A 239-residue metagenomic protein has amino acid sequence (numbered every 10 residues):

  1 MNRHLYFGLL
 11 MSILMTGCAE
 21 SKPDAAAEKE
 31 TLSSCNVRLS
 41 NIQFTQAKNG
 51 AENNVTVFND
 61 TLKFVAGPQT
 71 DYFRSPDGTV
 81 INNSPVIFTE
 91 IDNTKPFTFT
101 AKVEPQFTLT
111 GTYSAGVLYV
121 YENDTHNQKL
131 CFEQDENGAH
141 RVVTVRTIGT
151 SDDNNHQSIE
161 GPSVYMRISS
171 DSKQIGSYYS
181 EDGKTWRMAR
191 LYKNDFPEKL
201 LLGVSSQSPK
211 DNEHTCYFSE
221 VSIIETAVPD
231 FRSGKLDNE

Functional and structural regions predicted by a protein language model:
M1-N2, S21: Generic cytosolic/nucleocytoplasmic N-terminal low-complexity/intrinsically disordered segments
N2-L9: Sec-dependent signal peptide recognition, specifically the positively charged N-region followed immediately by
F7, S21-K22: Compositionally biased, intrinsically disordered low-complexity regions
T16-G17: C-terminal motif of bacterial Sec signal peptides marking the signal peptidase cleavage site
K22-E239: Extracellular glycan-recognition regions
